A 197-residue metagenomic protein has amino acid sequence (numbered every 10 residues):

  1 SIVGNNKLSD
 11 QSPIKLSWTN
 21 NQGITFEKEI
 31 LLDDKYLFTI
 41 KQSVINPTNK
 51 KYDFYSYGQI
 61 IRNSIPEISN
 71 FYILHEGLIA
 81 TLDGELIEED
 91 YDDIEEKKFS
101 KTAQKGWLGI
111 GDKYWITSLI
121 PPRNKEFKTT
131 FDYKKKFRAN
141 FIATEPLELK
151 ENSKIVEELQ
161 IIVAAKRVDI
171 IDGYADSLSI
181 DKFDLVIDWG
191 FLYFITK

Functional and structural regions predicted by a protein language model:
S1-D184: Soluble non-transmembrane domains of integral membrane proteins
S179-K197: Short, membrane-interfacial amphipathic segments enriched in basic
